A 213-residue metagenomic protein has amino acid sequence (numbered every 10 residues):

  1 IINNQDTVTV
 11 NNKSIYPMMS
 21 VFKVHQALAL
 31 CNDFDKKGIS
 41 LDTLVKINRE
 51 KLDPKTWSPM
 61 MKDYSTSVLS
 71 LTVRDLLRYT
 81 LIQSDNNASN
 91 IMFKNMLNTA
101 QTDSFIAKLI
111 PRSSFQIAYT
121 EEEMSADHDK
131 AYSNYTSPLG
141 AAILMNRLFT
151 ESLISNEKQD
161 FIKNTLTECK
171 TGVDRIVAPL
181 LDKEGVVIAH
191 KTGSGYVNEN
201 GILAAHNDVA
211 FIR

Functional and structural regions predicted by a protein language model:
I1-N12, I212-R213: A short, well-structured edge-of-sheet supersecondary motif
P17-V45, T80: Active-site SXXK
V24, Y79, Y132-T167, H206-R213: Active-site-proximal alpha-helical segments within enzyme catalytic domains
N32-L52, T99, S155-Q159: Short, well-structured active-site flanking segments
L52-I91: Conserved catalytic neighborhood of penicillin-recognizing serine enzymes
S89-L153: Mid-domain, small-residue-enriched loop/turn segments at the edges of structured enzyme/sensor domains
R175-R213: Short, Gly/Ser/Thr-enriched beta-strand-loop segments that form substrate-interacting elements of hydrolase/peptidase
